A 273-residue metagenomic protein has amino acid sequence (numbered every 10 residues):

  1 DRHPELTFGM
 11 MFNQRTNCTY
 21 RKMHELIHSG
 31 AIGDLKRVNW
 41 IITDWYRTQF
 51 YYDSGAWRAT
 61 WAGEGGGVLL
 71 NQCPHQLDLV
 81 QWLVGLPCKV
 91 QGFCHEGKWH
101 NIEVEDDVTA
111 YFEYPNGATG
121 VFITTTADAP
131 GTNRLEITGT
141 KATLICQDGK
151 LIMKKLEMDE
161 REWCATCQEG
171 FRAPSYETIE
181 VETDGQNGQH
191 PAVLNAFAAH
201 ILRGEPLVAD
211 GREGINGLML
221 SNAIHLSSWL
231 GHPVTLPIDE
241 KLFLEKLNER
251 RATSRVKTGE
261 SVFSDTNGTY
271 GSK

Functional and structural regions predicted by a protein language model:
P4-G9, Q14-I102, G231: Predominantly a Rossmann-like dinucleotide-binding segment in NAD(P)-dependent oxidoreductases
T19-Y20, Q76-L77, H190, L194-N195 (+1 more regions): A general structural signal for well-ordered alpha-helical segments in protein cores
L69-C73, V208-G214: Conserved loop-to-helix N-cap of the C-terminal "lid" that shapes the substrate pocket in Rossmann-like
P74, W99, I123-G131: Glycine-rich phosphate/pyrophosphate-binding beta-alpha loops
E105, A110-N116, I137-G139: Active-site beta-strand termini and strand-to-loop segments that position acidic
Y114, T140-R212, V234, F243-K273: C-terminal glycine/acidic-rich active-site capping loop/insertion
L220-L230: Short arginine-rich
